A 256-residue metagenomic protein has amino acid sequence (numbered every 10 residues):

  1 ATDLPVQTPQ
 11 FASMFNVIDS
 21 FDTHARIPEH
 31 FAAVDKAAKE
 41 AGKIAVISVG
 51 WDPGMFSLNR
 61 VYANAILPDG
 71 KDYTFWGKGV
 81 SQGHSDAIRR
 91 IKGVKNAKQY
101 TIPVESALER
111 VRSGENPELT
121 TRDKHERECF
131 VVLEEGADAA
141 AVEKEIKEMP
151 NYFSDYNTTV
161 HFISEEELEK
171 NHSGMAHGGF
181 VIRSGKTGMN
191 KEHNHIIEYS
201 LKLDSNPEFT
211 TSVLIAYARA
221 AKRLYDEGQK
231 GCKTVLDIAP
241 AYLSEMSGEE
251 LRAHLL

Functional and structural regions predicted by a protein language model:
D3, S13, F21-A45: Rossmann-fold NAD(P)-binding glycine/threonine-rich loop
P5-T8: Generic hydrophobic/aromatic pocket-lining and core-packing "Φ" positions
V17-S20, A45-V49, F75, K98-Q99: General beta-strand structural signal in soluble alpha/beta enzymes
H24-I27, S48-S57, K78-Q82, P207: Gly/Ser/Thr-rich loops at beta-strand to alpha-helix junctions that form or flank small-molecule/cofactor-binding
A33, M55-K71, D86-N96, A220: Oxidoreductase and adenylate-handling cofactor-binding alpha/beta cores
K39-N64, L214: Short alpha-helices
S81-A218: C-terminal substrate-binding/catalytic lobe of Rossmann-fold NAD(P)-dependent oxidoreductases
H195-L256: NAD(P)-dependent Rossmann-like dehydrogenase/reductase catalytic/cofactor-binding core
